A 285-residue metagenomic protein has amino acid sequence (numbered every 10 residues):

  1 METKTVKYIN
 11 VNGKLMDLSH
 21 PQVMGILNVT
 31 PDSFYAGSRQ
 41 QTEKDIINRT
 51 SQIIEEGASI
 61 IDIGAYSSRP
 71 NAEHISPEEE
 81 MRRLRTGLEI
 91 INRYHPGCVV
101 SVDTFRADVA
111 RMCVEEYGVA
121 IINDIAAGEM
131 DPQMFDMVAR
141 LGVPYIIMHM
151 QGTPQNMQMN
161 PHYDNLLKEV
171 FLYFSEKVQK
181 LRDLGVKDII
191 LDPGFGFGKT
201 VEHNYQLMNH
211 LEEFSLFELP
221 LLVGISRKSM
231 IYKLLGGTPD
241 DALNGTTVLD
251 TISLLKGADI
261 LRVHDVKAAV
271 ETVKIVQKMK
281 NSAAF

Functional and structural regions predicted by a protein language model:
M1-S19: N-terminal carbohydrate-binding accessory modules
V11-N12, L18, Y35-Q52, S68-R93 (+6 more regions): Active-site-adjacent loop and "lid" segments of alpha/beta metabolic enzymes
L18-I26, I54-G64: N-terminal glycine-rich anion-binding loops that anchor highly charged ligand groups
G25-N28, D124: Redox-cofactor binding/interface segments in oxidoreductases and associated redox assembly factors
P31-S33: Enzymes and membrane/adaptor proteins characterized by extended Gly/Ser/Thr/Asp/Glu-rich, aromatic-dotted
G194: Conserved Motif II region of HX4D acyltransferases
